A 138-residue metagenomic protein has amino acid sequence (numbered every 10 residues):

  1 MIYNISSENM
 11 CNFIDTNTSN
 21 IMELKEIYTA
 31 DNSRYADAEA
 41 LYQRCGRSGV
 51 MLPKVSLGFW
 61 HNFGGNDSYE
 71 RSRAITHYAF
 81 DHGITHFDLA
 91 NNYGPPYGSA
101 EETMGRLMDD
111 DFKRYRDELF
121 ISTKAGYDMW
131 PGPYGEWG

Functional and structural regions predicted by a protein language model:
I2-M129: N-terminal binding-site loop/beta-alpha segment at the start of enzyme catalytic domains that lines or forms
M129-G138: Surface-exposed, active-site-proximal loop segments in enzymatic domains
